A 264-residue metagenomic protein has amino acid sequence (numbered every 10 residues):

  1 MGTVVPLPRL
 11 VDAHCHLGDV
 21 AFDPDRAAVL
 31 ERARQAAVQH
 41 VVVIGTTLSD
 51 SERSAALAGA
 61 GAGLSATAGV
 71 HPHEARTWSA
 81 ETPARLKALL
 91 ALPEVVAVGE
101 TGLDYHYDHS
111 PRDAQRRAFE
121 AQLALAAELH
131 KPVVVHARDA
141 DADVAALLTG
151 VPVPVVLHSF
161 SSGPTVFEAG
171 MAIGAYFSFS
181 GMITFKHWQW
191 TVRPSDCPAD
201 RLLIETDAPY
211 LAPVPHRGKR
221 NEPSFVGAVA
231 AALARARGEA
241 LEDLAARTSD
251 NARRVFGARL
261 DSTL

Functional and structural regions predicted by a protein language model:
M1-L264: Mid-domain alpha/beta scaffold segments of enzyme catalytic cores
